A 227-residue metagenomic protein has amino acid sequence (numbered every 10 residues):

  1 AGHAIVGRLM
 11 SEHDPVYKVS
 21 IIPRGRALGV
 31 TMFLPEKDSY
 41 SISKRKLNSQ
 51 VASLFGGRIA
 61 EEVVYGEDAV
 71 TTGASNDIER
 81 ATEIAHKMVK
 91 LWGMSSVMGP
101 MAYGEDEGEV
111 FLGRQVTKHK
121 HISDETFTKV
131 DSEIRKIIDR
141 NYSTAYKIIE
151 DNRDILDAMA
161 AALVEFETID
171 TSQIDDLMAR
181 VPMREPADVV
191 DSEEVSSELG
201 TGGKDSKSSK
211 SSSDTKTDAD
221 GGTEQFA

Functional and structural regions predicted by a protein language model:
A1-A227: Soluble catalytic regions of large protease machineries
